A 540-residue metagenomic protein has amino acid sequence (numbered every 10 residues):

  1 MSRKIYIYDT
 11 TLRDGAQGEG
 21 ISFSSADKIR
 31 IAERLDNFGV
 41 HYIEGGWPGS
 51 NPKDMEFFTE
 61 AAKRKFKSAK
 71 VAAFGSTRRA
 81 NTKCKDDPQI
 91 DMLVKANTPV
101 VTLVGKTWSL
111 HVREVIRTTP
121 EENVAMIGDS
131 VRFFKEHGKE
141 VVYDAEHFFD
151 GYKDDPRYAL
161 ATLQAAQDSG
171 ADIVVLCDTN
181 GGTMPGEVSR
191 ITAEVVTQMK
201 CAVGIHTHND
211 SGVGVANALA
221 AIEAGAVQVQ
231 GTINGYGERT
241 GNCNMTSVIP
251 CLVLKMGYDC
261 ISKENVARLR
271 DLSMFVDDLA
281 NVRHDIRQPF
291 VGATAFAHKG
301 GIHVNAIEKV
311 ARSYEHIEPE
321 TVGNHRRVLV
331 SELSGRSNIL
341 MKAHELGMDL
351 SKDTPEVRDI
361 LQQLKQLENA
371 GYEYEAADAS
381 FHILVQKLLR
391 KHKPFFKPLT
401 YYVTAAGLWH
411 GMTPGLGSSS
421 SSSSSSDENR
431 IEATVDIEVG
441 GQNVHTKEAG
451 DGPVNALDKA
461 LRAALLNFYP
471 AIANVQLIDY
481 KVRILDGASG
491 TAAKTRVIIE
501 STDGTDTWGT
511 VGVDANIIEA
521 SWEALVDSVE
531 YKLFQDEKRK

Functional and structural regions predicted by a protein language model:
K4-I5, T11, P250, M256-G440 (+1 more regions): A mid-to-C-terminal "edge-of-domain" accessory segment
I5-I7, R13-I43, F58-F66, R79-V203 (+1 more regions): Alpha/beta enzyme core
L12, W47-P48, G75-R78, G105-W108 (+6 more regions): Short, ordered loop/turn segments at secondary-structure junctions
L176, G231-E238, V253-S262, V322-L329 (+2 more regions): Short beta-alpha connecting loops at secondary-structure transitions that line or flank enzyme active sites
V213-V229, Y236-C251, T294-E318, K494-I498: Flexible glycine/proline-rich, aromatic-decorated loop/lid segments
R268, E432, G440-A473, I478-L485: Small-residue-enriched alpha-helical segments and adjacent helix-cap loops that form tight helix-helix packing
Y469-T502, V511, R539: Generic long, charged, amphipathic alpha-helical segments
D506-K540: Mixed-charge, glycine-accented linear interaction segment located at domain edges/termini
